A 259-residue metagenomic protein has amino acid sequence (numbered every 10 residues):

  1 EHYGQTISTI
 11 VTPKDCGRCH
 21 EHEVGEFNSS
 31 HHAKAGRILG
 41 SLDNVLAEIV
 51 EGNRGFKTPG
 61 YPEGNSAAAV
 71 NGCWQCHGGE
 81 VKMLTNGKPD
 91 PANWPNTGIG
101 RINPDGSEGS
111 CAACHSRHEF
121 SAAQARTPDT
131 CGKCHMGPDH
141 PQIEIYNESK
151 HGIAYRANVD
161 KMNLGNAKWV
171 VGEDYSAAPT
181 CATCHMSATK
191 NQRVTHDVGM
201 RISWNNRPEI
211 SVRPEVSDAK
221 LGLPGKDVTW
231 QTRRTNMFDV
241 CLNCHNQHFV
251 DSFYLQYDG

Functional and structural regions predicted by a protein language model:
E1-G259: Short sequence/structural segments immediately N-terminal
